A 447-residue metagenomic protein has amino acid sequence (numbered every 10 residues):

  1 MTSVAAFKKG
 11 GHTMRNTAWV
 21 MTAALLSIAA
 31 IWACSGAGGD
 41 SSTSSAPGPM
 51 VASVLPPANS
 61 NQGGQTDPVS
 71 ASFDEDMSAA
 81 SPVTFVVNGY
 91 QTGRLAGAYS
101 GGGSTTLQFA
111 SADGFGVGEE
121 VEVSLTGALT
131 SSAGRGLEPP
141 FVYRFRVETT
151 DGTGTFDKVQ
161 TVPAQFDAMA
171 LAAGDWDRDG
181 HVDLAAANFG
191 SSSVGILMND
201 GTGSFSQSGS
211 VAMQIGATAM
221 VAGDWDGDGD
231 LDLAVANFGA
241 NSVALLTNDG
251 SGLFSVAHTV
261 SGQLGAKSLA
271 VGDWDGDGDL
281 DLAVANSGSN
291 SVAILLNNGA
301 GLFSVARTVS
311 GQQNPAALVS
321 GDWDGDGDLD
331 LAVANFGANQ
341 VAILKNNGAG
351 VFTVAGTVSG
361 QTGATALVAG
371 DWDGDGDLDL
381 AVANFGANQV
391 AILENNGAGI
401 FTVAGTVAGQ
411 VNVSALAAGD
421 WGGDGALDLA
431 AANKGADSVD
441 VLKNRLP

Functional and structural regions predicted by a protein language model:
R15, I28-L55, T149-T150: Bacterial Sec-dependent N-terminal signal peptides
A46-D151: Acidic, low-complexity Ser/Thr/Gly/Pro-rich repeat segments typical of extracellular/periplasmic and surface-exposed
R146-F166, M198-I215, T247-L264, L296-Q313 (+3 more regions): Blade-edge motifs of beta-propeller repeat domains
M169-R178, T218-W225, K267-W274, A316-W323 (+2 more regions): Beta-propeller blade termini
G180-V182, G229-L231, G278-L280, G327-L329 (+2 more regions): Glycine-aliphatic tripeptides that mark coil-to-beta-strand junctions in extracellular and membrane proteins
L184-N188, L231-N237, L282-N286, L331-N335 (+2 more regions): Hydrophobic beta-strand segments that make up the repeating blades of beta-propeller and related beta-repeat
S193-L197, S242-L246, S291-L295, Q340-L344 (+2 more regions): A short loop-to-beta-strand structural motif that recurs across blades of beta-propeller domains
A415-P447: Blade-level signature of beta-propeller repeat domains, shared across WD40, Kelch, NHL, RCC1 and BNR/Asp-box propellers
